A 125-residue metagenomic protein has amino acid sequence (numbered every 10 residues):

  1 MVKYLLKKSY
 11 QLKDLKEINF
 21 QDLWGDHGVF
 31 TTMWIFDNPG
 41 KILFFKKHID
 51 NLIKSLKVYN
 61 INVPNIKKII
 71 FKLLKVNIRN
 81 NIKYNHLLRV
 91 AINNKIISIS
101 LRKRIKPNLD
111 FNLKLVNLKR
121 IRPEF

Functional and structural regions predicted by a protein language model:
M1-R79, N93-F125: Helix-start/capping segments and mature chain N-termini
N81-K83: Glycine-rich phosphate-binding loop signature in dinucleotide/nucleotide-binding domains
N85-I92: A short glycine-rich, hydrophobically flanked beta-strand micro-motif that places a catalytic Asp/Glu for divalent metal
